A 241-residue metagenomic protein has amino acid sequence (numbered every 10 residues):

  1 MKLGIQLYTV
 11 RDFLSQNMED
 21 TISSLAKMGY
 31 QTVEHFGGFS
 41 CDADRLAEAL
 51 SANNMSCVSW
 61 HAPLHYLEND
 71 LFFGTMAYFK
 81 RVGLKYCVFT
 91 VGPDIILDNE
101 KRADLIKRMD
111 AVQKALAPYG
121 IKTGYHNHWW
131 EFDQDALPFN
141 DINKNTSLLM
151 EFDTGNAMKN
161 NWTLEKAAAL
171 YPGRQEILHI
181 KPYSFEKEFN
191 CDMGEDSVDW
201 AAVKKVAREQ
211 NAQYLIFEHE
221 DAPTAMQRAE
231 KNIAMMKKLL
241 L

Functional and structural regions predicted by a protein language model:
M1-K85, L149, L241: N-terminal pre-domain/capping segments
L3-L7, V33-H35, C57-A62, C87-F89 (+4 more regions): Hydrophobic faces of well-ordered beta-strands that scaffold small-molecule active sites in alpha/beta enzyme cores
R11-Q16, E34-R45, P63-L71, D94-E100 (+4 more regions): Acidic-and-aromatic substrate-binding clefts and catalytic sites of carbohydrate-active enzymes
L14-E19, D44-S51, F72-M76, R102 (+3 more regions): Distinct, well-ordered alpha-helical segments
P118-S197: Acidic/histidine-rich catalytic cores of soluble enzymes
Y183-C191, A212-T224: Active-site clefts of carbohydrate-active enzymes
E195-V203, Q210, Y214-I216: H/E-rich (His + Asp/Glu) clusters that bind or coordinate divalent metals
D221-L241: Aromatic-rich peripheral "rim/lid" segments of glycoside hydrolase catalytic domains that contact and position glycan
